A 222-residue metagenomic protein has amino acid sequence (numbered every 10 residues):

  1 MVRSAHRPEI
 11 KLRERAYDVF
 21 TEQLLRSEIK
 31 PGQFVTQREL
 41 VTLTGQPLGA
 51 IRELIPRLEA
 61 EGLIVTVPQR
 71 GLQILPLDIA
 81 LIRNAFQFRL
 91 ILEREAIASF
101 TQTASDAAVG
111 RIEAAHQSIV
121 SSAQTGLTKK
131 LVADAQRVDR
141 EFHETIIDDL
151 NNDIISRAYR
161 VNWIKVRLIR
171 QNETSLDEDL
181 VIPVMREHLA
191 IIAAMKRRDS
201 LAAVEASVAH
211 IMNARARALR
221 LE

Functional and structural regions predicted by a protein language model:
M1-Q102, R215, L219-E222: Short linear motifs at protein or domain termini
P8-E9, R13, I164, L168-E222: C-terminal all-alpha effector/ligand-binding and dimerization domain of prokaryotic HTH-type transcriptional repressors
G32-Q33, V67, I155-Y159, A203-E205: Short, hydrophobic secondary-structure boundary micro-motifs
P76-N151, D179, P183-E205: All-alpha effector-binding/dimerization core of bacterial HTH-type transcriptional repressors
D153-N162, R170: Short, charge-rich, low-complexity alpha-helical interaction segments
